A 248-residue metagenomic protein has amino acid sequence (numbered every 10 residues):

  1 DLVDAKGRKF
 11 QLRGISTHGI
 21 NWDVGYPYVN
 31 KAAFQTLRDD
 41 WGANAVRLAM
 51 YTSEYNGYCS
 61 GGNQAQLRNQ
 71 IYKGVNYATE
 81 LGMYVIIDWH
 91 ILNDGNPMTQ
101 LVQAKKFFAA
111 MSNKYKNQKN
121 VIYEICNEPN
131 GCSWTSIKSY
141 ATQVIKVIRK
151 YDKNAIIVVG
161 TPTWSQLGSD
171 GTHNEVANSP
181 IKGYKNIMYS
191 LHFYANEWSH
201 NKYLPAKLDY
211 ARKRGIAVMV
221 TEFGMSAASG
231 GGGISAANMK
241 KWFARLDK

Functional and structural regions predicted by a protein language model:
D1-A45, G61: N-terminal carbohydrate-binding accessory modules
L2-D4, K9, G14-S16, I71-A78 (+3 more regions): Short, charge-rich amphipathic segments
L2-V3, K9-L12, G95, Y123 (+2 more regions): Intrinsic structural disorder
D4, D88, E222: Acidic active-site catalytic centers that drive phospho-/nucleotidyl reactions and related ester hydrolyses
K9-G14, A45-R47, I86, I122 (+2 more regions): Short hydrophobic-acidic sequence motifs that mark active-site Asp/Glu residues
G19, Y26, L101, K105-I122 (+1 more regions): Extracellular glycoside hydrolase catalytic/binding regions
V29-D94, L101-A110, K114, T142-D152 (+1 more regions): Aromatic-lined substrate-binding rim segments of carbohydrate-active enzymes
E54-Y58, D94-N96, G131-C132, A227-S229: A short acidic, helix-capping loop that chelates divalent metal ions and anchors anionic groups
